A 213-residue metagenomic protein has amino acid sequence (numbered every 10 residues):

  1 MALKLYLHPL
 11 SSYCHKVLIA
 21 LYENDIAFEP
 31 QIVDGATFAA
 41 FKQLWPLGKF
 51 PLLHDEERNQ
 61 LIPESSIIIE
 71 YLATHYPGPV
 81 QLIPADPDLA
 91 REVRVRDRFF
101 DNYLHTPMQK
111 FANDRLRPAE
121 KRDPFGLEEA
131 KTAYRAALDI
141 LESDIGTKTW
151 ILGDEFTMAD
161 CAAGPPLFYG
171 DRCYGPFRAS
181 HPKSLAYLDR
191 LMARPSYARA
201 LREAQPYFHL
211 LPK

Functional and structural regions predicted by a protein language model:
M1-E128: GST-like domain detector, emphasizing the conserved glutathione-binding G-site in the N-terminal thioredoxin-like
H8, M158, A204: Short, solvent-exposed turn/loop segments enriched in Gly/Ser/Thr/Pro and often Arg
G35-T37, F156, P206-Y207: Positions that flank functional sites
A73, P166-L167, L201: Active-site-flanking alpha-helical
F100-P195: GST-like fold's C-terminal all-alpha helical module
A204-K213: Acidic/histidine-enriched, glycine/proline-rich intrinsically disordered or flexible terminal extensions
